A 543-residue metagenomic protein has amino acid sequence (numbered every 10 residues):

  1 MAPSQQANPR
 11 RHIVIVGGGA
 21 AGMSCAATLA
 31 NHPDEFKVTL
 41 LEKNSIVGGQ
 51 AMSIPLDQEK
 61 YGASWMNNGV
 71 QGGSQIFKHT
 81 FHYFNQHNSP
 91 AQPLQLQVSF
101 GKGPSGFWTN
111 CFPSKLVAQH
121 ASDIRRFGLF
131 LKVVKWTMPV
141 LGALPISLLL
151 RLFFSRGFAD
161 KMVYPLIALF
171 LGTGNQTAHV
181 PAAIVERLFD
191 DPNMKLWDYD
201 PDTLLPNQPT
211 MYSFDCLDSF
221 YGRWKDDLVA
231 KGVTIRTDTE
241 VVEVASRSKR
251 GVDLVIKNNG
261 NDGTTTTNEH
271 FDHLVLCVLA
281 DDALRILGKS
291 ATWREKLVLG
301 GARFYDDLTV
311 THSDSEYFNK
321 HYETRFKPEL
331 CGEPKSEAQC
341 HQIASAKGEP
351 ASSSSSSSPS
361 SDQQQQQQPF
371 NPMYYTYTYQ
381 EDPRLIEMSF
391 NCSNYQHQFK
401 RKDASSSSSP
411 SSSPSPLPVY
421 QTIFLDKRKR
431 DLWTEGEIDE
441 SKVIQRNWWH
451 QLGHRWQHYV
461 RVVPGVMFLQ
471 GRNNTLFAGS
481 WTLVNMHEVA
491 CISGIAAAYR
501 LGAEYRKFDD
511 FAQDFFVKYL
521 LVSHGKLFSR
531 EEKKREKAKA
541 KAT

Functional and structural regions predicted by a protein language model:
P3-L40: N-terminal Rossmann-like FAD-binding beta1-loop-alpha1 element of flavoenzymes
A21, I46, D281: Conserved Rossmann-like nucleotide-cofactor binding loop
A30-D57: Glycine-rich FAD pyrophosphate-binding loop
T39, Q92, T234-R236, I444-N447 (+1 more regions): General small-molecule cofactor/ligand-binding pocket signal
M66, S74-M194: Mobile amphipathic helical/loop "lid" adjacent to a hydrophobic cofactor/ligand pocket
K115, K347-S361, Y379-T543: Conserved flavin/dinucleotide-binding core of flavoenzymes
D190-H273: Helical element adjacent to the flavin cofactor pocket in flavoenzyme catalytic cores
V242-E440: Mid-domain catalytic core of redox enzymes that form a hydrophobic substrate pocket/lid adjacent to a catalytic redox
